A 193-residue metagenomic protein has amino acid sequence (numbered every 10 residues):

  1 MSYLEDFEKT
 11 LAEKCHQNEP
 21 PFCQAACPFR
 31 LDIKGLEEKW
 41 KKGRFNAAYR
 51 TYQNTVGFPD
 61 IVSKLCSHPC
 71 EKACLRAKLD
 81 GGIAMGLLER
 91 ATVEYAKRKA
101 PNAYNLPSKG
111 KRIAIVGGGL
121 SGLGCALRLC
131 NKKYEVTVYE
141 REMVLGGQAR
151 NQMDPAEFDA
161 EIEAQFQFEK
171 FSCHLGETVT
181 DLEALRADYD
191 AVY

Functional and structural regions predicted by a protein language model:
M1-R112, A164, Y189-A191: Ferredoxin-type iron-sulfur electron-transfer modules and their immediate structural context
R30-K42, Y49-Y52, G82-G86, I115-T178: Beta1-alpha1 glycine-rich phosphate/pyrophosphate-binding loop at the start of Rossmann-like nucleotide-binding domains
A91, F171-C173, Y193: Aromatic-residue hotspot detector
E135-T137, D190-Y193: Beta-sheet entry/capping signal
L175-V192: Conserved beta-strand-loop-beta-strand element in the redox core of flavoprotein oxidoreductases
